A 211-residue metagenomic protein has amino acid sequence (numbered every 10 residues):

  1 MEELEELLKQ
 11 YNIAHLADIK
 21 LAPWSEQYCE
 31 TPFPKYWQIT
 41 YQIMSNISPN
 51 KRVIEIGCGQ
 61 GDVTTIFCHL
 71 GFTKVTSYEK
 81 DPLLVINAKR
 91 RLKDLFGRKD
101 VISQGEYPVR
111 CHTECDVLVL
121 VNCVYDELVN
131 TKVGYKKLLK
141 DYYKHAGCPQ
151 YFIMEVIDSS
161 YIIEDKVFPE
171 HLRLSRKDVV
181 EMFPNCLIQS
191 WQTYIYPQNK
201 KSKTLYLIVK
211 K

Functional and structural regions predicted by a protein language model:
M1-I47, Q60-I66, L70, Y78-F96 (+2 more regions): Class I (Rossmann-like) S-adenosyl-L-methionine-dependent methyltransferase catalytic domain, capturing the SAM-binding
K51-G59: Conserved class I S-adenosyl-L-methionine
R52, T73-K74: Residues at the starts of beta-strands that form the adenosine-phosphate
V119: A conserved beta-strand element that flanks and buttresses the S-adenosyl-L-methionine
N122-C123: Short catalytic micro-motifs in class I SAM-dependent methyltransferases
E127-Y142: A short, conserved alpha-helix within the catalytic core of class I
A146-C148: Helix-to-beta-strand junctions that scaffold the AdoMet/dcAdoMet cofactor pocket in Class I SAM-dependent enzymes
